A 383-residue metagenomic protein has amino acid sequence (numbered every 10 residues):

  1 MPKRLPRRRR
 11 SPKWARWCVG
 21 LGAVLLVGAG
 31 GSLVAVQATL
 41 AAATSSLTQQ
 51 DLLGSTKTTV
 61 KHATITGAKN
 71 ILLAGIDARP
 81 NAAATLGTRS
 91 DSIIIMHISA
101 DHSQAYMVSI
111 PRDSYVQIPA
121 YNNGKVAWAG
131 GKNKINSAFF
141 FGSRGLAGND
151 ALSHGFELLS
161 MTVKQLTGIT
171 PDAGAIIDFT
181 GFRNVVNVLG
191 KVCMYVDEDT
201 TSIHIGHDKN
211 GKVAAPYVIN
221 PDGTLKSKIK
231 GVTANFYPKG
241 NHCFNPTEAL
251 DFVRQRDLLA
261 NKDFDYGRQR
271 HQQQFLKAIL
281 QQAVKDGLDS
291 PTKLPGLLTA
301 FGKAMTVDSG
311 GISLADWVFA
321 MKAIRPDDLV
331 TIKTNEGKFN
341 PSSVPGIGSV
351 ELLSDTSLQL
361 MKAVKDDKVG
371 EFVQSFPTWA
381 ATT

Functional and structural regions predicted by a protein language model:
M1-V24, G28-T383: Non-catalytic, solvent-exposed segments at the cell envelope interface
